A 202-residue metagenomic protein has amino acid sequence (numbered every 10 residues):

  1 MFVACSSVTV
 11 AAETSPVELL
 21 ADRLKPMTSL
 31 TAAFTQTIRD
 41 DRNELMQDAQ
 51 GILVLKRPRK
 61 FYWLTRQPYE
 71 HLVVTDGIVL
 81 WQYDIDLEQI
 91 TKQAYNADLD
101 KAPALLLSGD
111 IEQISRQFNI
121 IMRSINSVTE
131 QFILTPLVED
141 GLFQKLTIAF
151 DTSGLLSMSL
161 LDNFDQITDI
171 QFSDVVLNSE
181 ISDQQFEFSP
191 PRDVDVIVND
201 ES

Functional and structural regions predicted by a protein language model:
M1-S6: Bacterial N-terminal signal peptides
S7-A11: Sec/Tat signal peptide C-region and signal peptidase I cleavage site
E13-D40, E44-M46, V74, Y83-Q144 (+1 more regions): Flexible, processing/modification-adjacent segments and terminal tails in exported/periplasmic/extracellular proteins
M27-S29, D48-Q50, K56-P58, P68 (+5 more regions): Extracytoplasmic
I38, L55-R57, V138, T152: Beta-strand elements of well-folded, non-transmembrane domains
N43-L45, L64-R66, L72, L146-T147 (+1 more regions): Short histidine-centered beta-strand/loop micro-motifs that create catalytic or ligand/metal-coordination sites
I52-A102, T168-D169: An acidic-aromatic
T91, Q113-I120, S124-D200: Gly/Pro-enriched, hydrophobic low-complexity segments that function as extracytoplasmic propeptides/linkers
